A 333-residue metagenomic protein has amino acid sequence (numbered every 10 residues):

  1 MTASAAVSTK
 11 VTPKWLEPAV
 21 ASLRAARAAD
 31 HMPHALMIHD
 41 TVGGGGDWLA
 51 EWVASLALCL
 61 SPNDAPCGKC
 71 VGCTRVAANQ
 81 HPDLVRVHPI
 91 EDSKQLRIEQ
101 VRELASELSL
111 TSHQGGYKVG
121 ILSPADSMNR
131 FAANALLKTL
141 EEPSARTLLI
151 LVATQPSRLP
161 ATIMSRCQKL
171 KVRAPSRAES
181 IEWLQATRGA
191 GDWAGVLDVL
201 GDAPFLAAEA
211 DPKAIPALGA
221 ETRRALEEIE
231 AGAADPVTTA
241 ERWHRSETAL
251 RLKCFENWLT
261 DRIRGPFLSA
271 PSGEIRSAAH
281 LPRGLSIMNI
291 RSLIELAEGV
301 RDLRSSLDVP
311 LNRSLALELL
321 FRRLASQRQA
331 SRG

Functional and structural regions predicted by a protein language model:
M1-L56, G72-R75, A145-L148, T154-G333: Charged, glycine-rich active-site and insertion segments that engage polyanionic ligands
A21-R27, Q95-V119, S127, F131-T139: Conserved alpha-helical scaffold flanking the Walker A/P-loop in AAA+ ATPase domains
H31-M32, A77-H81, H113-G116, P143-R146: Short loop/turn elements that form and flank the Walker-type P-loop nucleotide-binding site in RecA-like NTPase cores
H34, N63-P66, Q80, K118: Short metal-coordination and nucleic-acid-contact micro-motifs, chiefly zinc-binding Cys/His arrays
A54-P66: Post-Walker A helix-loop "phosphate-sensing" segment adjacent to the P-loop in P-loop NTPases
C67-L96, S157-L159: AAA+/P-loop NTPase substrate/partner-engagement loops
I90-I98, A125, K169-L170: Flexible beta-alpha connector loops of hexameric P-loop NTPases
G120-S123, L136, T147-T154: Structural recognition of the conserved hydrophobic beta-strand(s) that form the central parallel beta-sheet of P-loop
